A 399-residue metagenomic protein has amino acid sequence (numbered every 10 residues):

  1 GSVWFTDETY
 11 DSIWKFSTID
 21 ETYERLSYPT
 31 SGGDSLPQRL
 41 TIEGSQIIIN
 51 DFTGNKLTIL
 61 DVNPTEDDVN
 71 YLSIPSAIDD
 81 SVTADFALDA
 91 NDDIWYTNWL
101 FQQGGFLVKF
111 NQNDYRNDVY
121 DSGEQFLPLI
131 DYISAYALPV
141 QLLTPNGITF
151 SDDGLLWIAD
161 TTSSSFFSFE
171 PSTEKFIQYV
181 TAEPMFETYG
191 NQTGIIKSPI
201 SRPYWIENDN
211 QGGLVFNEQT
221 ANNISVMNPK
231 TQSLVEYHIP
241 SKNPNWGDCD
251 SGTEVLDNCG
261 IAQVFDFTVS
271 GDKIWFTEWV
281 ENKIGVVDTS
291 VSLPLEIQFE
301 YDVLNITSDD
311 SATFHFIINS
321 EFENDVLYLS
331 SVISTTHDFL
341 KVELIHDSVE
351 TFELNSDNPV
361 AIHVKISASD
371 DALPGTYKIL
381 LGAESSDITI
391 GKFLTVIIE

Functional and structural regions predicted by a protein language model:
G1, S31-G44, A77-N91, P139-D153 (+2 more regions): Beta-rich, blade/repeat-based domains predominating in secreted/periplasmic proteins but also intracellular
V3-F5, I13-F16, Y23-L26, L40 (+11 more regions): Fold-core signature of tandem repeat domains
F5-T9, I49-G54, I94-Q102, I158-T162 (+5 more regions): Conserved beta-strand positions in repeat-built beta-propeller and related beta-rich domains
S12-W14, N55-I59, Q103-K109, S165-S168 (+2 more regions): Structural motif
S17-E21, D61-E66, N111-Y115, E170-E174 (+2 more regions): Short loop/turn segments that connect beta-strands within beta-propeller blades
E24-P29, D68-S76, N117-L138, F176-P184 (+2 more regions): Beta-propeller fold detector
V255-P294: Blade-level signature of beta-propeller repeat domains, shared across WD40, Kelch, NHL, RCC1 and BNR/Asp-box propellers
V291-E399: Long beta-sheet-rich domains in secretory-pathway and surface-associated proteins
